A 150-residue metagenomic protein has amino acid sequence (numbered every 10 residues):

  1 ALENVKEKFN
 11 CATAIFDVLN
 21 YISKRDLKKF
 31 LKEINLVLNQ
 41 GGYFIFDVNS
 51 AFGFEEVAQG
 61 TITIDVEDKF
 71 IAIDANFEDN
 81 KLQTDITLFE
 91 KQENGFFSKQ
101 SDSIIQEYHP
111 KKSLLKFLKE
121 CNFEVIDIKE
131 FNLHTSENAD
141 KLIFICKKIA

Functional and structural regions predicted by a protein language model:
A1-L2, A51-F52, F131-L133: Conserved beta-strand edge residues that scaffold enzyme active sites
L2-A12: A short acidic, Gly/Pro-enriched loop at the edge of an enzyme's catalytic core that lines a small-molecule cofactor
K8-F9, E56-G60, D140: Short aromatic-enriched loop/helix-cap "lid" or pocket-rim segments at secondary-structure transitions that line
N10-D26: A short SAM/SAH-binding and catalytic strip from SAM-dependent methyltransferases
A12-T13, T61-D65, F144-I145: Short, hinge-like loop/turn segments at secondary-structure boundaries
R25, I45-K112: SAM-dependent methyltransferase
K28-Y43: A short glycine-rich, Lys/Arg-flanked "PGG" loop and its adjoining helix->strand segment in the class I
K111-A150: C-terminal lobe and adjacent flexible extensions of AdoMet/dcAdoMet transferase-like proteins
